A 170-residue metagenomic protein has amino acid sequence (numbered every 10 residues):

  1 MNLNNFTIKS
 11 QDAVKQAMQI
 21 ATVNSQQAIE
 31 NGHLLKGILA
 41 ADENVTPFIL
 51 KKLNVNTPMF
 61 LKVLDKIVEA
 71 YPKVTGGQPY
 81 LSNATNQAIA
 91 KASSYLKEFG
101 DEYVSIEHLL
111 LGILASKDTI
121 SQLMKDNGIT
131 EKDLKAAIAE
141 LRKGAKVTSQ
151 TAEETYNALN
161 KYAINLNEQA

Functional and structural regions predicted by a protein language model:
M1-A170: Histone-fold recognition with a strong bias for associated Lys/Arg-rich disordered tails
